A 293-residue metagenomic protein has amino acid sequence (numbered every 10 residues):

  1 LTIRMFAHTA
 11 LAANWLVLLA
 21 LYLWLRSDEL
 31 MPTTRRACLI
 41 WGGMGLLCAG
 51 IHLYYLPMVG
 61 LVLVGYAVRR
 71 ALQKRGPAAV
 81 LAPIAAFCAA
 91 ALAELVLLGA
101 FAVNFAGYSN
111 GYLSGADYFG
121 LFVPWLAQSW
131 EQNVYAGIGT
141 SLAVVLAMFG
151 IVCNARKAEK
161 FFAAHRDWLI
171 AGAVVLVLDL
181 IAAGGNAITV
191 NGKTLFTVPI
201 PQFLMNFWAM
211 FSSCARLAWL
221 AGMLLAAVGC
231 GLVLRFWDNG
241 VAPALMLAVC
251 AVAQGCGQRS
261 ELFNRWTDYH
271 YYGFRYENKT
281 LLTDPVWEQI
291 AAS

Functional and structural regions predicted by a protein language model:
M5-A12: Short acidic/glycine- and proline-prone juxtamembrane loop motifs at membrane-interface regions of multi-pass membrane
A12-M31, L225-V228: Specific aromatic-rich, kink-prone transmembrane helix
L23, R36-L53: Membrane-interface alpha helices of multi-pass inner-membrane proteins
W24, D28-L30, P57-A91, A147-F162: Perimembrane helix-loop-helix junctions
V64, C88, A227, V233-L262: Signature aromatic-anchored transmembrane alpha helix within multi-pass, membrane-resident enzymes that catalyze glycan
L92-N154: Periplasmic/ER-lumenal interhelical loops and adjacent helix-loop junctions in multi-pass membrane proteins
G139-H165, V174-L180: Hydrophobic, aromatic-rich transmembrane alpha-helices and their immediate juxtamembrane boundary segments
A251-S293: Extracytoplasmic
